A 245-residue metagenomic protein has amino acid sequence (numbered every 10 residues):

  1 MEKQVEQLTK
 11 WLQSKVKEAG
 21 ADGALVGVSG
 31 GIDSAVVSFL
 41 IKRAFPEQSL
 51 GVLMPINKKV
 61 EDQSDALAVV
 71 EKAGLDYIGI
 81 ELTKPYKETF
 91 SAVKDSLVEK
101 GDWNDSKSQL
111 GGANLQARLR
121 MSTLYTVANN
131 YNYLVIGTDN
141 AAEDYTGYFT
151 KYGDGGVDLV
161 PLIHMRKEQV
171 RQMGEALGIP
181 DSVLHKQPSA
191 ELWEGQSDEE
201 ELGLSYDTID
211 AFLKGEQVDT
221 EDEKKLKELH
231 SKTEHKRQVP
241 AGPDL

Functional and structural regions predicted by a protein language model:
Q4-V26, L40-R43, E47-L50, N57-K58 (+5 more regions): ATP/NTP-dependent adenylation/nucleotidyl-transfer catalytic domains that generate, transfer, or process NMP-activated
G31: Conserved G/P- and acidic residue-centered "switch" motifs that form tight phosphate/ATP-binding loops in soluble
S34, M54-I56: Extended, folded domain segments that form the structural surfaces/walls around functional sites
A35-S38, V60-L67: Short, surface-exposed alpha-helical segments at coil->helix boundaries
L119: His/acidic metal-ligating clusters that form di-metal
